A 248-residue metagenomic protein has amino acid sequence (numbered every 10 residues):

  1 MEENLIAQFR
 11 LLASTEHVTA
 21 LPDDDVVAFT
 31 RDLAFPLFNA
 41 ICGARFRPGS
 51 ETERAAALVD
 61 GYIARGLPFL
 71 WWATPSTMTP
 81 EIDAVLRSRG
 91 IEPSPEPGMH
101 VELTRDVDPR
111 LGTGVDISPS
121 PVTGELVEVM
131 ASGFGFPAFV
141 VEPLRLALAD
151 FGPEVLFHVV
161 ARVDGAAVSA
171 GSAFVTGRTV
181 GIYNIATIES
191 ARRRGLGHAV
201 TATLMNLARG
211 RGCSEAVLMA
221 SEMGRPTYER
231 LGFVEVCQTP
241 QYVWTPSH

Functional and structural regions predicted by a protein language model:
M1-I63, M78: N-terminal charged segments
T19-D23, P75, E81-E92, V155-G171: Conserved beta-hairpin
P48-T123, A220, Y242-W244: Acyl-donor-binding surface of acyltransferase catalytic domains
E51-V59, Y183, T187-E189, R193-G210 (+1 more regions): Conserved acetyl-CoA-binding loop-helix of GNAT-fold acetyltransferases
R65, V129-V140: Helix-loop element at the rim of GNAT/NAT acetyltransferase active sites that forms part of the acceptor-substrate
L86, Y228, F233: Conserved active-site tyrosine of GNAT-family acetyltransferases
F139-S190: A conserved beta-strand-loop-helix scaffold within acyl/acetyltransferase catalytic domains
T201, E222-G224, P246: Short glycine/proline-centered loop/turn elements that form peptide/ligand docking sites
